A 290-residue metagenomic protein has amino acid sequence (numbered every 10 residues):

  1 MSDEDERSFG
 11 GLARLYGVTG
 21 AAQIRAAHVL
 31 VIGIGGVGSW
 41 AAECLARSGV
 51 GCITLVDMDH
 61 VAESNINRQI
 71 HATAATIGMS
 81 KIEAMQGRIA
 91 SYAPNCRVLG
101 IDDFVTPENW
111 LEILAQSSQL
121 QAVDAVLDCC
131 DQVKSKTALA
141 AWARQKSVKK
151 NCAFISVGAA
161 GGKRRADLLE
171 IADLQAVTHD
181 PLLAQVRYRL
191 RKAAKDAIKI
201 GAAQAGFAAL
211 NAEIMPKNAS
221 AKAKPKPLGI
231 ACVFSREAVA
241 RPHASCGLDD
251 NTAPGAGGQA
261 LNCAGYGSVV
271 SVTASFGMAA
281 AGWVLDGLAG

Functional and structural regions predicted by a protein language model:
M1-L30, E63: N-terminal charged helix/coil linker that caps or initiates catalytic domains
S2, S118-A122, D131-A138, K150-F154 (+3 more regions): Glycine-rich phosphate/adenylate-binding loop
V31-G33, V56: Conserved N-terminal Rossmann-fold NAD(P)-binding element of oxidoreductases
V37-G38: Hydrophobic/small residue at the entry helix of a nucleotide-binding pocket
C52-A93: Glycine-rich phosphate-binding loop and adjoining beta1-alpha1-beta2 segment of Rossmann-like nucleotide-binding folds
D103-F104: Conserved acidic residues
E108-Q121: Short amphipathic alpha-helix with an adjacent loop that forms part of the alpha/beta core around
